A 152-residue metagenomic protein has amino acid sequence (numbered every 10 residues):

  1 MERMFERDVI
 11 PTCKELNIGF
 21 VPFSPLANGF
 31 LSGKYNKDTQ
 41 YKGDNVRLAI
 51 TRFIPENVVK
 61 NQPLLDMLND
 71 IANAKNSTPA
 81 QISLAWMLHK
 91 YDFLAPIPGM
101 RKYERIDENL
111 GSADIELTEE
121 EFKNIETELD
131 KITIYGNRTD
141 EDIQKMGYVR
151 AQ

Functional and structural regions predicted by a protein language model:
M1-T127, M146-Q152: Beta/alpha (TIM)-barrel catalytic core signal, keyed to glycine-rich beta->alpha loops juxtaposed to Asp/Glu that bind
N137-D142: Short coil/turn segments at secondary-structure boundaries
